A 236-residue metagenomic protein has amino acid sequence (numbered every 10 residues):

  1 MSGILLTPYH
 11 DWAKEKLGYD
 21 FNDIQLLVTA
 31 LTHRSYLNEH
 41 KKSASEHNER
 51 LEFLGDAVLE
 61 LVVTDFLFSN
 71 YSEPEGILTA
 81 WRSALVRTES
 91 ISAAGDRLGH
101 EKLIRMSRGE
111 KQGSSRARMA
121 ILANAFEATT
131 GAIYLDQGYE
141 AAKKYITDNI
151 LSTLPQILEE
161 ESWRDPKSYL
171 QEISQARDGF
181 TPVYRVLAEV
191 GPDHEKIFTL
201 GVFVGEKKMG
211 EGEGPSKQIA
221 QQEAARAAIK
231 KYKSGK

Functional and structural regions predicted by a protein language model:
M1-K236: Double-stranded RNA-binding/processing signature
